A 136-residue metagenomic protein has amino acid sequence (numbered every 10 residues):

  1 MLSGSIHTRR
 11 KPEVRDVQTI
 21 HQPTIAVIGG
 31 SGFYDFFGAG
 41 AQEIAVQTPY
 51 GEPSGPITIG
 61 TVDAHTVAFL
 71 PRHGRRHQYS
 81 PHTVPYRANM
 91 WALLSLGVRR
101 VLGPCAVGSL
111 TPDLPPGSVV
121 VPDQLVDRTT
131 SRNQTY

Functional and structural regions predicted by a protein language model:
S3-S5: Serine residues within intrinsically disordered or low-complexity segments
P12: Cationic, low-complexity basic patches in intrinsically disordered or flexible, solvent-exposed regions
R15-Y136: Metabolite-binding pocket within alpha/beta catalytic cores that recognizes anionic/polar moieties
